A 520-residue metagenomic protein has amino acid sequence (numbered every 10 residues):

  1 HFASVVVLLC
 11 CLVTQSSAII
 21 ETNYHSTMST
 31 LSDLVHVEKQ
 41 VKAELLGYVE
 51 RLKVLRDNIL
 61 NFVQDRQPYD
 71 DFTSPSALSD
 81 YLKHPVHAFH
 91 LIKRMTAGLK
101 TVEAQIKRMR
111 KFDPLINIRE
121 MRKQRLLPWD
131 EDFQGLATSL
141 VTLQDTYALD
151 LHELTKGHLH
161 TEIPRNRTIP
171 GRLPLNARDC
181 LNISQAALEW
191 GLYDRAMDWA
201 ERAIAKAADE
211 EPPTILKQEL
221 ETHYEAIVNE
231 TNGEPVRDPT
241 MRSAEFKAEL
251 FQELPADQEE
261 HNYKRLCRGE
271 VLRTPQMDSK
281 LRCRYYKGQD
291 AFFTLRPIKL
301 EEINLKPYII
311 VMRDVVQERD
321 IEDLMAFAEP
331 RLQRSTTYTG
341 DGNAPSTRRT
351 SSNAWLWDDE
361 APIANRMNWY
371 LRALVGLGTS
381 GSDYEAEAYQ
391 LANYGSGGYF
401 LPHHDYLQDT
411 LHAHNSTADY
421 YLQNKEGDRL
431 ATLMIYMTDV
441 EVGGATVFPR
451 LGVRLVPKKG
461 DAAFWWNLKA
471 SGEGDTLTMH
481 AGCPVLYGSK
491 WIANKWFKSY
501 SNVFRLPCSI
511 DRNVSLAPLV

Functional and structural regions predicted by a protein language model:
A3-A462, L468-V520: Fe(II)/2-oxoglutarate oxygenase catalytic core
